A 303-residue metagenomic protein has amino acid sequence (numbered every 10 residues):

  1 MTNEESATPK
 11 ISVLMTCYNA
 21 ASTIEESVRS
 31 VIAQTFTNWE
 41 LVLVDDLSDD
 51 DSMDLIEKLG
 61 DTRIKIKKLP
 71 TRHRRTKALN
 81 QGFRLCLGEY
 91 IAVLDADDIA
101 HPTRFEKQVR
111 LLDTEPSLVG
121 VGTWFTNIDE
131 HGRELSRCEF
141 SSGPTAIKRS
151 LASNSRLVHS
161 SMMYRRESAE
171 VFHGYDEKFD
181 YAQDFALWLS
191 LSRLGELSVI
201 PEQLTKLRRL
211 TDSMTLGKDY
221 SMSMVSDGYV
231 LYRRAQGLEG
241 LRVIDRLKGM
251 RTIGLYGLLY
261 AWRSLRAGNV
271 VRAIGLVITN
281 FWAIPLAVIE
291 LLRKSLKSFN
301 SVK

Functional and structural regions predicted by a protein language model:
M1-I32: N-proximal low-complexity "stem/linker" segments adjacent to membrane-targeting elements
T2-E5, F185-A186, R209-K303: C-terminal subregions of glycosyltransferases and related glycan-biosynthesis enzymes
S22-E25, D50-K58, I99, T103: Acidic helix N-cap motif at the loop->helix transition within catalytic regions of sugar-transfer enzymes
S30, T37, D45-D54, T71 (+1 more regions): A conserved acidic beta->alpha catalytic loop
L69-C86, K107: Glycine-rich, basic loop-to-helix element that forms the pyrophosphate-binding segment of sugar-nucleotide handling
R84, H101, T123, R137 (+1 more regions): Conserved nucleotide-sugar donor-binding catalytic segment
I91: Short aromatic/hydrophobic "clamp" motif used to bind/position activated sugar donors
T103-L135: Conserved donor NDP-sugar-binding/catalytic core segment of glycosyltransferases
